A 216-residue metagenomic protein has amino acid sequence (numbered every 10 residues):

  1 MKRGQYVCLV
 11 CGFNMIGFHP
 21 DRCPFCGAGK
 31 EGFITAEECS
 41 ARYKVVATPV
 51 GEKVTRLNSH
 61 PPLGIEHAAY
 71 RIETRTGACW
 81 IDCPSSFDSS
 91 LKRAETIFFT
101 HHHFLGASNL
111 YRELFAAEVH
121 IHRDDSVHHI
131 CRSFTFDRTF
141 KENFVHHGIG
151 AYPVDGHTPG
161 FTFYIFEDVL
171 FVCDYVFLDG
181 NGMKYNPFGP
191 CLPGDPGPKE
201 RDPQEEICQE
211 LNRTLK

Functional and structural regions predicted by a protein language model:
M1-H60: N-terminal juxtadomain amphipathic helix that follows a signal peptide/anchor or precedes a small N-terminal auxiliary
R3-D21, G29-G32, A78-C79, G150-K216: Metallo-beta-lactamase
S40-F87, T162-Y175: Conserved beta-strand hairpin/beta-sheet module of binuclear metal-dependent hydrolase folds, prominently
T55, T96-F98, H120, Y152 (+2 more regions): Hydrophobic/aromatic beta-strand patches that form the interior of the parallel beta-sheet core in alpha/beta enzyme
H60-H67, R123-D125, H129-F134, R138 (+2 more regions): Active-site-proximal loop/helix segment associated with metal-binding centers of metalloenzymes
A68, E95, A117, G160-T162: Generic beta-strand structural signal
A69, F87-L91, S108-R112, Q204-L215: Short amphipathic alpha-helical segments and helix-helix/interface helices
P84-H147: Active-site HxH/HxHxD metal-binding segment of metal-dependent hydrolases
